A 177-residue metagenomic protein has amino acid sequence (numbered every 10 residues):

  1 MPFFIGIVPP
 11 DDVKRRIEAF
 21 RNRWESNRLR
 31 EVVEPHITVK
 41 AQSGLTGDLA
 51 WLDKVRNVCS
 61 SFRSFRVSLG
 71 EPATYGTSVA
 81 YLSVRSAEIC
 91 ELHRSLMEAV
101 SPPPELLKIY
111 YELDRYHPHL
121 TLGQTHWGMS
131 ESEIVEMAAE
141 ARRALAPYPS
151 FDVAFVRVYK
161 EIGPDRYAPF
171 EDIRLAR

Functional and structural regions predicted by a protein language model:
M1-R66, S86-P147, P164-R177: Basic, often amphipathic N-terminal segments
E31-V33, Y75, D152: Short, basic and Ser/Thr-rich N-terminal targeting/leader segments
F65-V67, V79-A80, V156, E171: A broad, low-specificity signal marking well-ordered, structured residues that form hydrophobic/aromatic
A73, S83, E91: A basic- and aromatic-enriched beta-loop-alpha substructure that forms the phosphate/nucleotide- and DNA/RNA-contacting
Y75-S78, D165: Short acidic/glycine-enriched loop/turn segments that link adjacent beta-strands
P149-P164: Short, active-site-adjacent segments that bind or coordinate small-molecule cofactors and metal centers
